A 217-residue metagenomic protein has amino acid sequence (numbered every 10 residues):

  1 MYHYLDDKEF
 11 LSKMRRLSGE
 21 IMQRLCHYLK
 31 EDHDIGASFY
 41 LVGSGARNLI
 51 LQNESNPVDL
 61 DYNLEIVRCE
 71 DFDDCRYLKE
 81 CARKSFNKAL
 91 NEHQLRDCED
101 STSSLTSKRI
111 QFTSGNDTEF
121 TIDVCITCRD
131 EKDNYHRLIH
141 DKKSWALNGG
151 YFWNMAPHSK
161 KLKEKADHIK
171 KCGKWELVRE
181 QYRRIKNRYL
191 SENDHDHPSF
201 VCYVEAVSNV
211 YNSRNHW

Functional and structural regions predicted by a protein language model:
M1, N63-V67, I126: Short loop/turn segments at strand-loop or loop-helix junctions that form parts of catalytic or ligand-binding pockets
M1-L41: Helical scaffold of the NTase/Pol beta-like nucleotidyltransferase catalytic core
L5, E9-R16, E20, D73 (+4 more regions): Alpha-helix boundary/N-cap detector
R24-V42, N91-K108, S191-V204, R214-W217: Short glycine-rich, low-complexity/disordered patches
Y28-L60, L64-F72: Active-site nucleotide-donor binding segment shared across nucleotidyl transfer reactions
L29-H33, K79-K132: Conserved catalytic core of two-metal-ion nucleotidyltransferases
Y62-A89: A broadly used, surface-exposed interaction patch
S101, S114-W217: Right-hand nucleic-acid polymerase module
